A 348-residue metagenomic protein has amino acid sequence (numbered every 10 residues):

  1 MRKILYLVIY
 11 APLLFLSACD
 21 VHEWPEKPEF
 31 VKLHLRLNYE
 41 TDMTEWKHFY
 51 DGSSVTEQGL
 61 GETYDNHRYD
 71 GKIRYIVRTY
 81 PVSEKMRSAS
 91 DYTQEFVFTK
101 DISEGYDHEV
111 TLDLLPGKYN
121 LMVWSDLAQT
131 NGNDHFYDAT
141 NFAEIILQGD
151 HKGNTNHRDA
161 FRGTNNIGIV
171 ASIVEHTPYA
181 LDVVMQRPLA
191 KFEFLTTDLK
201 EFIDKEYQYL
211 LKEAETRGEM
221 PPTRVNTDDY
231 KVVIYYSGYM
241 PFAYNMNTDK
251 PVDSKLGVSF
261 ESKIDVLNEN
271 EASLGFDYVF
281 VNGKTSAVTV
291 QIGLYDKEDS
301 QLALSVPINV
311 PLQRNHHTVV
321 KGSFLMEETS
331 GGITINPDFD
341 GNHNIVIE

Functional and structural regions predicted by a protein language model:
R2-Y10: Sec-dependent signal peptide recognition, specifically the positively charged N-region followed immediately by
F15-A18: C-terminal motif of bacterial Sec signal peptides marking the signal peptidase cleavage site
W24-Q58, M185-K200: A short, Gly/Thr-enriched small/hydrophobic beta-strand-prone motif that recurs across taxa
K32-R36, I76, N120-M122, A180-D182 (+3 more regions): Beta-strand secondary-structure signal
G61-H135, D204-R314, I345-E348: Tryptophan-paired
E95-Y106, Q129-A180, F260, I264 (+1 more regions): Structured interaction patches on ligand/partner-binding surfaces of diverse proteins
D182-L189, D277-G283: Conserved "repeat-terminator" motif of extracellular CCP/Sushi domains
L312-E348: Hydrophobic, glycine-enriched assembly/anchoring segments
